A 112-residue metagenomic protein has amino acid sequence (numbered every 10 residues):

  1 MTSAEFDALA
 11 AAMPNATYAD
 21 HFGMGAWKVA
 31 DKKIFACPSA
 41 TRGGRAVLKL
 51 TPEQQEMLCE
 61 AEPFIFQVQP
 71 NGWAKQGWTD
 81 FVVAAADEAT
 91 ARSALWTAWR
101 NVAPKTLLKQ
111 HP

Functional and structural regions predicted by a protein language model:
M1-P112: Charge-dense, helix-prone N-terminal extensions
